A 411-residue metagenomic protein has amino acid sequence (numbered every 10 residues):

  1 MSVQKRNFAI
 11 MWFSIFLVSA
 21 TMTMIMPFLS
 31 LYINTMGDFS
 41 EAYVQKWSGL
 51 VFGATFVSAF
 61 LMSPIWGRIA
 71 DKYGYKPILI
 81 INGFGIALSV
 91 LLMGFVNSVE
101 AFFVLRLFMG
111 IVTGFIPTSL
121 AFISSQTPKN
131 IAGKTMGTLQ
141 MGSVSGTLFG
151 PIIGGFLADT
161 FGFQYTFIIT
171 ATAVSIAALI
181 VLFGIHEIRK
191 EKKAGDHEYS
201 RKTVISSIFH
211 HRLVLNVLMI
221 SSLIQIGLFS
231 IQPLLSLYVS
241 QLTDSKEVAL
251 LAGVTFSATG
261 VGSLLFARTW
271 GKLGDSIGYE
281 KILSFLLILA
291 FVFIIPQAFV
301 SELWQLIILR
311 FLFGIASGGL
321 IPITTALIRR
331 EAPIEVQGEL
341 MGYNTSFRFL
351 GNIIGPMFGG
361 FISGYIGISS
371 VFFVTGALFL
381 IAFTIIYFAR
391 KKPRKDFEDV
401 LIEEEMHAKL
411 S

Functional and structural regions predicted by a protein language model:
M1-K5, E187-L218, E403-S411: Juxtamembrane intracellular "pre-TM" segments in multi-pass secondary transporters
F28-Q45, L234-L250: Short amphipathic helix-loop junctions that connect adjacent transmembrane helices in Major Facilitator Superfamily/SLC
F56-P64, G114, T147-L148, G260-R268 (+1 more regions): Residue-level signature of mid-helix packing/kink "hotspots" within the transmembrane helices of 12-pass Major
F60-N97, G274-I277: Conserved MFS/SLC helix-loop-helix module at the cytosolic interface between two early adjacent transmembrane helices
P77-L92, A171, K281-P296: Structural signature of the two symmetry-related core transmembrane helices
S89, E100-F108, F293, W304-L312: Paired small-residue
L105-S143, L327: Cytoplasmic helix-loop-helix junction between adjacent transmembrane helices in 12-TM secondary transporters
T166-F183, F372-F388: Symmetry-related core transmembrane helices of the 12-TM Major Facilitator Superfamily/SLC fold
